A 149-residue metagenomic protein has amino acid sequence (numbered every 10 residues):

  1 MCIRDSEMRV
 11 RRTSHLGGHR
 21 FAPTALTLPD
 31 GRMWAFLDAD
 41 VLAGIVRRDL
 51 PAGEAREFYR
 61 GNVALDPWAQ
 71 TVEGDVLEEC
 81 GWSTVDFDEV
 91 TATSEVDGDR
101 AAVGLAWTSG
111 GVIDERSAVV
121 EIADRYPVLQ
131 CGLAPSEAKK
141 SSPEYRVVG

Functional and structural regions predicted by a protein language model:
M1-D5: Conserved small/polar residues in nucleotide/adenosyl-binding loops
R9-T27, E95-V96: Beta-rich nucleic-acid/ligand-interaction surfaces
V10, A25, V72, F87 (+4 more regions): Generic preference for hydrophobic/aromatic residues in regular secondary structure cores
L28-D30, V112: Short acidic-glycine loop/turn motifs at beta-strand connectors
R32-F36: Acidic, His- and aromatic-enriched active-site or binding-groove loops in soluble protein domains that engage sugars
L37-V90, D99: A cross-taxonomic marker for long C-terminal extensions/tails that follow the last structured domain
R100-G149: Extended hydrophobic packing segments that form well-structured cores
